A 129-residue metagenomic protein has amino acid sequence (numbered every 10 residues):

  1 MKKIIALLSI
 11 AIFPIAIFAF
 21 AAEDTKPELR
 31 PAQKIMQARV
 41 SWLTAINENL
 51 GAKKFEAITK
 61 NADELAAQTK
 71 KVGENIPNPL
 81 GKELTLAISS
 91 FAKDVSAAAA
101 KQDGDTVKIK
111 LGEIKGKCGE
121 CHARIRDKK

Functional and structural regions predicted by a protein language model:
M1-I4: Positively charged n-region of N-terminal signal peptides that target proteins for export
L7-A16: Bacterial N-terminal signal peptides
A21-K115: Extracytoplasmic c-type cytochrome modules immediately beyond a signal peptide or single-pass transmembrane anchor
I114-R126: The canonical Cys-X-X-Cys-His
K129: Short Cys/His-rich "knuckle" micro-motifs
